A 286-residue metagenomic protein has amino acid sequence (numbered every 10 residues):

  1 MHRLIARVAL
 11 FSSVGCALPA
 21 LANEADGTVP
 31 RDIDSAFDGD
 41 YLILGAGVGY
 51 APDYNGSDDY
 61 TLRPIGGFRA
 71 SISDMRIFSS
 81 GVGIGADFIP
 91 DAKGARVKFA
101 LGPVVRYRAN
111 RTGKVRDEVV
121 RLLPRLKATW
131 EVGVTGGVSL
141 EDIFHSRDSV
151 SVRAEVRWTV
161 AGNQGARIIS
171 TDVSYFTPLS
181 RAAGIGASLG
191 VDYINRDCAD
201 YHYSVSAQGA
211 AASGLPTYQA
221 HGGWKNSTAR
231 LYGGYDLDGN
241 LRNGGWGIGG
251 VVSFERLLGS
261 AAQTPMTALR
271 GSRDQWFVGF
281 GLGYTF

Functional and structural regions predicted by a protein language model:
M1-D38: Cleavable N-terminal export/targeting peptides
N23-D40, G56, M75-F99, E141-V150 (+3 more regions): Short loop/turn motifs that connect adjacent beta-strands in outer-membrane beta-barrel proteins
D40, Y60-G66, V97, L126-V132 (+3 more regions): Residues that define the transmembrane beta-barrel architecture of outer-membrane proteins
L44-G49, R69, R111-D117, D148-E155 (+2 more regions): Flexible, solvent-exposed coil segments and beta strand-coil junctions, predominantly the extracellular/periplasmic
L44-P52, R76-A86, D117-R121, S149-V160: Transmembrane beta-strand segments that form the barrel wall of outer-membrane beta-barrel proteins
A46-Y50, G66-I72, I84-P90, P103 (+6 more regions): Residues on the lipid-exposed face of transmembrane beta-strands in outer-membrane beta-barrel proteins
P52-Y54, D87-I89, E118-L123, V156-V160 (+2 more regions): Extracellular loop and loop/strand-boundary signature of outer-membrane beta-barrel proteins
V160-G247, F254-A262, T267, Y284-F286: Outer-membrane beta-barrel transmembrane domain signature
